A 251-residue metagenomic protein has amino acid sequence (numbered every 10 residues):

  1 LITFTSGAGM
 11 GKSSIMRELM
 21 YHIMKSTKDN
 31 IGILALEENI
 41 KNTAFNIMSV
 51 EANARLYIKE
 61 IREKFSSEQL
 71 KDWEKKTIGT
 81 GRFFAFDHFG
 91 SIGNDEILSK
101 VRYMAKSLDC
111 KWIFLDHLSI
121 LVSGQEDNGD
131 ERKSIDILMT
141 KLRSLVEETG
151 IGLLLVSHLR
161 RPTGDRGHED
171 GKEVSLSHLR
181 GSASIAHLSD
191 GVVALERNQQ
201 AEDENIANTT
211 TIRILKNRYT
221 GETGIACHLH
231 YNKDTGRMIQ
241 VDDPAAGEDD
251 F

Functional and structural regions predicted by a protein language model:
L1: Walker A (P-loop) ATP-phosphate-binding motif of ABC ATPase nucleotide-binding domains
T5-S6: The Walker A (P-loop) glycine that initiates the GxxxxGKT/S ATP-binding motif of P-loop NTPases
G9, I92-I113, E126-G129, T140-T149 (+1 more regions): C-terminal regions of RecA-like/P-loop NTPase motor modules
K12: Conserved lysine of the Walker
I15, L19: Hydrophobic positions on the alpha1 helix immediately C-terminal to the Walker A/P-loop
H22, S26-D109, S123, A226-H228: Cytosolic-facing regulatory segments adjacent to core modules
L36-E38, I151, L155-H158: Conserved H-loop
H117: Walker B catalytic acidic pair
